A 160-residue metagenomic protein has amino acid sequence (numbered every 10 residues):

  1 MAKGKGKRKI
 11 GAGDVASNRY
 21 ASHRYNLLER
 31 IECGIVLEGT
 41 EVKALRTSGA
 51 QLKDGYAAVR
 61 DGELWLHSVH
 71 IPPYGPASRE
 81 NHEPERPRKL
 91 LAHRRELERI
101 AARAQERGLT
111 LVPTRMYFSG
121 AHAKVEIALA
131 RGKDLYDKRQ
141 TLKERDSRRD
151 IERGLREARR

Functional and structural regions predicted by a protein language model:
M1-C33, E38, D146-R160: Intrinsically disordered, Lys/Arg-rich N-terminal extensions and targeting peptides of nucleic-acid-associated proteins
R30-A50, S119: Glycine/acidic-rich beta-strand-loop module
G39, V59-D61, S68, I127-R131: Flexible glycine-/small-residue-rich
K43-A44, Q51, A58, I71-Y74 (+1 more regions): Short, surface-exposed beta-strand-loop junctions and turns on beta-sheet-rich folds
G55-V59, M116: A structural signal for short hydrophobic beta-strand segments in well-ordered beta-sheet cores
A58-I100: Helix-adjacent hinge/juxtasegments
E85, A92-E98, G132-R160: C-terminal end-helix/capping segment
L91-A128, G132-D134: Beta-rich strand-turn-strand
